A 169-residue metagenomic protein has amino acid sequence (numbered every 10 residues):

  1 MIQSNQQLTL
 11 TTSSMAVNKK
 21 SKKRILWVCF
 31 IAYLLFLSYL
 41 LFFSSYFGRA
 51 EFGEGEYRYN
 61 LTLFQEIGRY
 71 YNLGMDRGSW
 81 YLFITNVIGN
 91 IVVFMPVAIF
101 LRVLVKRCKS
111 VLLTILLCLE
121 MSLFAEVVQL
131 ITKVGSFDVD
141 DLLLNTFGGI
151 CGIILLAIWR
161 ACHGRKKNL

Functional and structural regions predicted by a protein language model:
I2-V134, V139, I153-L169: Bulky hydrophobic segments
L144-L156: Specific transmembrane alpha-helix
